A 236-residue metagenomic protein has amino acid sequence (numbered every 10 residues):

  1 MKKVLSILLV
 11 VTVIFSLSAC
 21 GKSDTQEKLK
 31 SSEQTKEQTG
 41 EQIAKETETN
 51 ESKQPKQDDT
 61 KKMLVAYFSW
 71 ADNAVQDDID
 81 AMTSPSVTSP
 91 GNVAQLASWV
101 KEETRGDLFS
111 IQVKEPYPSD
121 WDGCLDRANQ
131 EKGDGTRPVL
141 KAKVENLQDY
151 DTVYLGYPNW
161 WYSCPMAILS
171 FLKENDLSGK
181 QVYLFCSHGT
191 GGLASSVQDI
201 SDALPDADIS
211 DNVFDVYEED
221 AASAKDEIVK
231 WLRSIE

Functional and structural regions predicted by a protein language model:
M1-L9, G21: Positively charged n-region of N-terminal signal peptides that target proteins for export
V13: Short, positively charged
S16-A19: C-terminal motif of bacterial Sec signal peptides marking the signal peptidase cleavage site
G21-E236: Active-site-proximal alpha-helix that buttresses catalytic centers in soluble enzyme cores
